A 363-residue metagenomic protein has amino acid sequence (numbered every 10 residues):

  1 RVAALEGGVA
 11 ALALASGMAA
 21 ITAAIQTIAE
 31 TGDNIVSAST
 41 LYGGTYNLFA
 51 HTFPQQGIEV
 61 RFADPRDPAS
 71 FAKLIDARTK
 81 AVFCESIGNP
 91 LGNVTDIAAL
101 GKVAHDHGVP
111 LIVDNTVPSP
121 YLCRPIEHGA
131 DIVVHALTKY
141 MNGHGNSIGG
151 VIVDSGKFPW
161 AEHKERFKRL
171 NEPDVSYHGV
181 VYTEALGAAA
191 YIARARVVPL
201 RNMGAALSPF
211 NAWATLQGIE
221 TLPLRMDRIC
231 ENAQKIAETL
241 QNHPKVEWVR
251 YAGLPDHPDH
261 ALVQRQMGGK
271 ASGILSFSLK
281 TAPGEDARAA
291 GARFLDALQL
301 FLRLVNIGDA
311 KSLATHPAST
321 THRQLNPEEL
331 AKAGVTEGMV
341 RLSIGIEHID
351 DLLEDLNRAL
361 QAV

Functional and structural regions predicted by a protein language model:
L5-E6: Compact, glycine-rich, soluble single-domain proteins
V9, G32, A50, Q56-E59 (+4 more regions): PLP-dependent enzyme catalytic core of the Aspartate aminotransferase-like
A10-H243: Conserved PLP-enzyme active-site core in the AAT-like
V82, G150-I152, V249, L275 (+1 more regions): Well-ordered beta-strand positions enriched in small/hydrophobic/aromatic, beta-favoring residues
M203-A205, F210-A212, Q217, T221 (+3 more regions): Conserved small-domain helix->loop->beta segment predominantly found in fold-type I
